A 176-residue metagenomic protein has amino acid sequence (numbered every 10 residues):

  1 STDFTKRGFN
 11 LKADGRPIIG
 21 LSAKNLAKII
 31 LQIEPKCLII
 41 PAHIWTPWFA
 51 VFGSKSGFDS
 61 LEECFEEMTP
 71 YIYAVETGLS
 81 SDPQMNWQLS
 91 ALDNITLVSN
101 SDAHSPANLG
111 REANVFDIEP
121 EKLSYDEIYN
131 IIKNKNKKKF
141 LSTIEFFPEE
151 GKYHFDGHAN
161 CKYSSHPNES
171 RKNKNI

Functional and structural regions predicted by a protein language model:
S1-D14, K28, P47-I176: Charged catalytic cores and adjacent phosphate/nucleic-acid-binding surfaces used for phosphate/nucleic-acid chemistry
F9, L38-I40: Divalent metal-dependent hydrolysis catalytic cores, especially in the metallo-beta-lactamase
P17: Active-site mouth loops of central-metabolism enzymes
S22-L26: Alpha-helical packing segments of well-folded alpha/beta enzyme cores
A27-E34: Active-site acidic/histidine clusters and adjacent loop/turn architecture that either coordinate catalytic ions
P35-C37, I95: Short coil/turn segments at beta-strand junctions that form active-site/ligand-binding loops
P41-W45: Short, well-ordered beta-to-alpha junction loops that form the rim of enzyme active sites and present histidine/acidic
